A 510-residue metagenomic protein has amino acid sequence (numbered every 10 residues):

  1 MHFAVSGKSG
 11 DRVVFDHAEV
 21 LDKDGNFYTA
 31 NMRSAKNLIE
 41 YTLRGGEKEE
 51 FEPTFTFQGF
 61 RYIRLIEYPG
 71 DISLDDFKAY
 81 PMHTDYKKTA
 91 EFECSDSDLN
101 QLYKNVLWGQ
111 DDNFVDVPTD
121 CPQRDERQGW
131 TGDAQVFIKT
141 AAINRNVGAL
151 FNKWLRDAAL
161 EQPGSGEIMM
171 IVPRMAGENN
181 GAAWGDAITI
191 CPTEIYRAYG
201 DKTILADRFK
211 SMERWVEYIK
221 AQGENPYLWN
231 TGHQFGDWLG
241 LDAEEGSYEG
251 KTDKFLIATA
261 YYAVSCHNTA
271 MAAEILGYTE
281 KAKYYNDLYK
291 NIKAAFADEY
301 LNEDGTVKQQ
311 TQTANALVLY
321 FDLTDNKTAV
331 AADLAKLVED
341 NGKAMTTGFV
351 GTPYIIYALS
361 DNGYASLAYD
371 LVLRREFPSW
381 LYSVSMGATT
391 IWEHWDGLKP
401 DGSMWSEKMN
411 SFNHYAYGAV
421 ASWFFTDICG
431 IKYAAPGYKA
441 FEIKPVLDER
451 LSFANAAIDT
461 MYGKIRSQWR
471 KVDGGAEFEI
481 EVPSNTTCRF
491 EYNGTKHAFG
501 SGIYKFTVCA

Functional and structural regions predicted by a protein language model:
M1-E19, I66, T131-E161, P192-K202 (+4 more regions): Alpha-helical support elements that line or immediately flank enzyme active sites and cofactor-binding pockets
M1-R124, G132-D133, A149-N152, A158 (+6 more regions): Extracellular/oxidizing-compartment recognition motifs
S9-K23, P81, E93, F209-A221 (+5 more regions): Acidic, mature catalytic/reactive cores of soluble proteins
K23-D24, S366-A510: Non-catalytic C-terminal accessory modules of carbohydrate-active enzymes
K23-K36, R145-S247, E376-G402: Helix-terminus loop motifs that line ligand-binding clefts
Y28-A30, K36-I39, G45, T119-C121 (+2 more regions): The feature captures the catalytic groove of carbohydrate-active enzymes
Y68-D76, L99, A142-L155, Q162 (+6 more regions): Structural helix-adjacent loops and short alpha-helical linkers that scaffold large soluble proteins
